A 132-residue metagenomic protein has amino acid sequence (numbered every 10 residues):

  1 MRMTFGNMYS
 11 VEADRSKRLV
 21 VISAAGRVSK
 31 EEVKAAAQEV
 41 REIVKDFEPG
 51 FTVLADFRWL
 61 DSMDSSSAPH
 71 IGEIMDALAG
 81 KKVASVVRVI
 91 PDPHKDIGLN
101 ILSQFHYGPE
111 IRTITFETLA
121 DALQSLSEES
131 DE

Functional and structural regions predicted by a protein language model:
M1-E132: Amphipathic, Lys/Arg-enriched alpha-helical "gate/interface" segment within cytosolic domains that mediates
